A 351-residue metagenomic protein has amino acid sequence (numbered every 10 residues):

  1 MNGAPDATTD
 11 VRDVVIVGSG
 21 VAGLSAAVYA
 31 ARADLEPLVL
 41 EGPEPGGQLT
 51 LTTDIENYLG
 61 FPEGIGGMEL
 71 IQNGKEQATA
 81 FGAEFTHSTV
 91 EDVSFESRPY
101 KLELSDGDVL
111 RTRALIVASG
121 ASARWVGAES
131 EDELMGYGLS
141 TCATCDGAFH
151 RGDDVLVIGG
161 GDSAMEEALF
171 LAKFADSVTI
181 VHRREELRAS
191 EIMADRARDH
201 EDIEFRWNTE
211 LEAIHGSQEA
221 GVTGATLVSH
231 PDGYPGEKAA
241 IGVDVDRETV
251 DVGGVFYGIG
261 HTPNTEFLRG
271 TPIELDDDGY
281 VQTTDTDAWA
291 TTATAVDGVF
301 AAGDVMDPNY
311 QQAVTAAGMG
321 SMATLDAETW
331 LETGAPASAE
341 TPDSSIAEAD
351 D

Functional and structural regions predicted by a protein language model:
N2-G3, V11, G127, E133-F149 (+4 more regions): FAD-site-proximal beta/loop scaffold in flavoenzymes
D6-F81, D153, G159, M165-S190: Beta1-alpha1 glycine-rich phosphate/pyrophosphate-binding loop at the start of Rossmann-like nucleotide-binding domains
V11-D13, H87-S88, R151-D153, N208 (+1 more regions): Phosphate-coordination loops involved in phosphoryl transfer and adenosine-cofactor binding
A27-V28, L51, G127-S130, A168-F170 (+3 more regions): Short amphipathic alpha-helical segments
A78-S97, L102-L104, V109-T112, A175-D287 (+3 more regions): A Rossmann-like FAD-binding core segment of flavoenzymes
F85-F149: Glycine/small-residue-rich loop that forms an oxyanion/phosphate-binding "nest" at active or ligand-binding sites
V305-D351: C-terminal lid/capping helical subdomain adjacent to the catalytic/cofactor pocket in oxidative enzymes
